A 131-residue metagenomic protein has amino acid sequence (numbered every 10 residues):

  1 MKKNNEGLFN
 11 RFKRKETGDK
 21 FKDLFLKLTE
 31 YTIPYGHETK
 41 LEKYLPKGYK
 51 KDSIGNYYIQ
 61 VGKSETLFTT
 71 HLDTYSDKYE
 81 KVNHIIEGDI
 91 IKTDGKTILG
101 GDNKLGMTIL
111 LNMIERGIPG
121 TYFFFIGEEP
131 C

Functional and structural regions predicted by a protein language model:
K2-G36: N-terminal capping segment at the start of a domain
N5-E6, Y57, E129-P130: Short linear motifs in intrinsically disordered/low-complexity regions
L24-S64: A non-catalytic alpha/beta surface segment that caps or lines the substrate-entry region of metallo-dependent hydrolase
Y31-Y35, G100, P130-C131: Short, small-residue-enriched loops and turns at beta-alpha junctions that line or gate enzyme active sites
K47-K51, V82-N83, G120-Y122: Active-site regions of enzymes building and remodeling cell-envelope glycoconjugates
Q60-P119: Active-site metal-coordination/substrate-binding segment of hydrolases, especially metallo-dependent peptidases
E115-C131: Short helix-loop-beta-strand segments that form the rim/entrance of peptidase-like active sites
